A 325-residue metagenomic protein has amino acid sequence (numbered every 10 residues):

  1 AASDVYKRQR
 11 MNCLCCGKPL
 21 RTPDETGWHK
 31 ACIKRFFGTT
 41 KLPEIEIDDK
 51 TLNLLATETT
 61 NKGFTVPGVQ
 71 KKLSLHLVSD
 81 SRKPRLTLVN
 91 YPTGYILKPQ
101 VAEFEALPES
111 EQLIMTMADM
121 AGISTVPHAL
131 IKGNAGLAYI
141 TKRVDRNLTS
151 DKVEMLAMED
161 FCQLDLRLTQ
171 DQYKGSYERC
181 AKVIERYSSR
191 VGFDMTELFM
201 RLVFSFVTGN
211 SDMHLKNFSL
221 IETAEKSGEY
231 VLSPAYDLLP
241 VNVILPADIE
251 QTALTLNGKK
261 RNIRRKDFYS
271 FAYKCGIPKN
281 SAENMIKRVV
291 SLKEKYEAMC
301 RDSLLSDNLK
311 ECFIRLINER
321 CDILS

Functional and structural regions predicted by a protein language model:
A1-Y6: Short, small-residue-biased leader/transition segments that mark boundaries at the very start of proteins
K7-N53, T57, K226, Y230 (+2 more regions): Regulatory N- and C-terminal appendages and interdomain linkers associated with kinase/kinase-like NTP transferase
L52-Q172: Conserved ATP-binding subdomain of kinase catalytic cores across diverse folds
L75, A118, F161, D212 (+3 more regions): A residue-level signal for conserved active-site and pocket-lining positions in enzyme catalytic cores
E103-M120, S176-V243: Conserved kinase catalytic-core segment
A135-V207, L254-T255, S270, K274: ATP-dependent phospho-/nucleotidyl transfer catalytic cores
D160-V183, L220-N280: Catalytic-core segments of enzymes that bind and process phosphorylated/nucleotide-bearing substrates
N257-N318, L324: Mobile late-domain/C-terminal helix-loop "cap" segments that border catalytic sites or the cytosolic face
